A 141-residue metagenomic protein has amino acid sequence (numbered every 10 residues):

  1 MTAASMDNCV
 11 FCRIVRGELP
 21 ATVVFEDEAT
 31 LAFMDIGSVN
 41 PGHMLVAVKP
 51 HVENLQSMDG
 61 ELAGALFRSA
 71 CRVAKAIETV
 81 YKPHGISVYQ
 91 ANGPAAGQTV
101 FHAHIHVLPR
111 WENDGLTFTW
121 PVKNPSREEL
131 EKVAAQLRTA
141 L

Functional and structural regions predicted by a protein language model:
M1-L141: HIT superfamily nucleotide-processing domains
